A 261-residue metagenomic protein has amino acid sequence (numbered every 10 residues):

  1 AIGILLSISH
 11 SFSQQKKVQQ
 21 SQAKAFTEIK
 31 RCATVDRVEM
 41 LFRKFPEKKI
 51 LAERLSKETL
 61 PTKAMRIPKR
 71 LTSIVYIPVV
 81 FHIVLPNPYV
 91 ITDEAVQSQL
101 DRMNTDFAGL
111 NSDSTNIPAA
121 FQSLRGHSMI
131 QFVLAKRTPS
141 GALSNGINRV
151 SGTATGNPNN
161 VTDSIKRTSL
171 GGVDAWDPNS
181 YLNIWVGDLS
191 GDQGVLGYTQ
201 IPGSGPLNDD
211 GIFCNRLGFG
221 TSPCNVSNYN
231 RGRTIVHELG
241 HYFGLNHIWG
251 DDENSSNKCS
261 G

Functional and structural regions predicted by a protein language model:
A1-Q19, M103: Bacterial Sec-dependent N-terminal signal peptides
S11, Q15-K16, E47, T62 (+4 more regions): Generic low-complexity segments that are intrinsically disordered, proline-rich and/or Lys/Arg-biased
Q14-I74, F107: N-terminal zymogen propeptides
T62-F107, G187-G191: Fold-level signature of zinc-dependent metallopeptidase catalytic domains
S98-G261: Metzincin-family zinc-dependent endopeptidase catalytic domain
